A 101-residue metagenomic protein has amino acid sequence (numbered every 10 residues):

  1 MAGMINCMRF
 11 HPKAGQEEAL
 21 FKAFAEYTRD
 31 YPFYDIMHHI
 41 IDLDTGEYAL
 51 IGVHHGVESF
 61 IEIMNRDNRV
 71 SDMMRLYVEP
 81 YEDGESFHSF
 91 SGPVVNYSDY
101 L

Functional and structural regions predicted by a protein language model:
M1-A2, H11, I36-A49, M73-L101: Glycine-rich beta-strand-turn "strand-cap" elements at beta-sheet edges
M4-N6: Hydrophobic core residues within well-ordered beta-strands of beta-rich domains
R9-F21: Short, surface-exposed ligand-recognition loops at beta-strand->loop->(often short) alpha-helix junctions that present
E18-L20, F60-E62, D99: Short acidic, gly/pro-rich beta-turn/loop elements at beta-sheet edges and active-site/ligand-binding grooves
E26-M37, V53-S89: An amphipathic, aromatic/His-enriched active-site/gating alpha helix that lines ligand/cofactor pockets
